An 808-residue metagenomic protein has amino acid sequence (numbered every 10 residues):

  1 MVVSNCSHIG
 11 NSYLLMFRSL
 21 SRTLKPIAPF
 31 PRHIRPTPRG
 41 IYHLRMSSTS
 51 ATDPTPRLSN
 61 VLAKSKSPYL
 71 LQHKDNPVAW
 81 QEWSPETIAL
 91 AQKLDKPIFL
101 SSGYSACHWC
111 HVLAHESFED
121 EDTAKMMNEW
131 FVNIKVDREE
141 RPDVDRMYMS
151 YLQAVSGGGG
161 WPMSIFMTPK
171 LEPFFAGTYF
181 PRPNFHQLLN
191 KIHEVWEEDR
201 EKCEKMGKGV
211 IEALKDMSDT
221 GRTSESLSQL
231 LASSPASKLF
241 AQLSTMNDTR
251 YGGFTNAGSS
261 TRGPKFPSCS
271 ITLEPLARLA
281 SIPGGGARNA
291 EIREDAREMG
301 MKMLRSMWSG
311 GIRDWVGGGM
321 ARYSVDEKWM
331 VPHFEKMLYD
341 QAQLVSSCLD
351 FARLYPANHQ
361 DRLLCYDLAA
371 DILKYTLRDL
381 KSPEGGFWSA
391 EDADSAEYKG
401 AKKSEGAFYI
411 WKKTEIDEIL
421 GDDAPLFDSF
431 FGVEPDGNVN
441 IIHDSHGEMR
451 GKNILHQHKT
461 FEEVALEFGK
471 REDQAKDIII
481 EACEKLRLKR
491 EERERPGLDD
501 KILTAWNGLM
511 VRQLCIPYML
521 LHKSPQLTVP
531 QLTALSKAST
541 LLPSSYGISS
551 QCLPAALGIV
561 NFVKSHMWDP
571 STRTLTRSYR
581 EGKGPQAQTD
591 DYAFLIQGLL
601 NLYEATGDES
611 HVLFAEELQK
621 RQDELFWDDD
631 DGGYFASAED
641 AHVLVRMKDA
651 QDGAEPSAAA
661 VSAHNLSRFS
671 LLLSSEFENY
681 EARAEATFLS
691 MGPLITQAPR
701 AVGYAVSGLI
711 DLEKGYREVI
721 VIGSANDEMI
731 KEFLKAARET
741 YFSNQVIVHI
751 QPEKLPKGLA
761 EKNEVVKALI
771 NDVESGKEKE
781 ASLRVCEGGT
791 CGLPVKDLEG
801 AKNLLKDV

Functional and structural regions predicted by a protein language model:
M1-P29: N-terminal chloroplast transit peptides
V3, F17, R32, R39-L509 (+5 more regions): Replace the tail clause
S7-G10, R32, Y42, S610: Intrinsically disordered, low-complexity cationic segments
L276, C348-F351, L514-P517, L599-L602 (+2 more regions): The core hydrophobic/aromatic register in alpha-helical repeat solenoids, strongest for pentatricopeptide repeats
D295, M299, D361-L364, L368 (+6 more regions): Alpha-helical positions within canonical tetratricopeptide repeat
R378-G385, S565-A593, G598-E761: Long, polar/charge-rich, low-hydrophobicity segments
K489, K501-H611: Long, K/E/R/D-enriched contiguous segments that form extended
